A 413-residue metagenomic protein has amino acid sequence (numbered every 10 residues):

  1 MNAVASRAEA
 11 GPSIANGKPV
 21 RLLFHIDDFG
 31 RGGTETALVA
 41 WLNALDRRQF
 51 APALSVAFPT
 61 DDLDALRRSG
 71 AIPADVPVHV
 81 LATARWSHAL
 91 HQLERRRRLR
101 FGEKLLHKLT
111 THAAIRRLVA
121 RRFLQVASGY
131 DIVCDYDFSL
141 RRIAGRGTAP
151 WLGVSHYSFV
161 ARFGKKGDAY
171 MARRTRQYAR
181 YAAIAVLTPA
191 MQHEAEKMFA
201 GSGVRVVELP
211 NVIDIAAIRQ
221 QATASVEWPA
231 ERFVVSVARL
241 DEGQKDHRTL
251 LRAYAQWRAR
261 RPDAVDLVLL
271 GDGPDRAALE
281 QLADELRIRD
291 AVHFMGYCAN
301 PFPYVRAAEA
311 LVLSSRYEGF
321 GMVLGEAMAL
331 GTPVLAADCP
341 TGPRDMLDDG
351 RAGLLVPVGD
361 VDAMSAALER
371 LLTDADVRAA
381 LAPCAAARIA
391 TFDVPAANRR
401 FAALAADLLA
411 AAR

Functional and structural regions predicted by a protein language model:
E35-A40, R232, D241-Q256, P274-Q281 (+1 more regions): A conserved mid-protein helix/loop that constitutes part of the nucleotide-sugar donor-binding site
A120-A127, K166-V186: Membrane-proximal helix-turn-helix segments that form the acceptor-binding/catalytic region of lipid-linked
R142-A144, R180-V206: A short, active-site helix/loop in glycosyltransferases that binds the activated sugar's phosphate group
F163-K166, H193-E196, R205-A230, P303: Acidic anion/phosphate-binding donor-loop and adjacent secondary structure in glycosyltransferase catalytic cores
D284, A291, A363, R370 (+2 more regions): A short, well-ordered alpha-helix in the C-terminal region of glycosyltransferases
Y297, R316: Aromatic "clamp/platform" in nucleotide-sugar-dependent glycosyltransferases that forms part of the donor/acceptor
P333-A337: Short hydrophobic beta-strand element within catalytic cores of glycosyltransferases and related nucleotide-activated
D348-G350, L354-V361, E369-D376, A390: Conserved acidic donor-binding segment of nucleotide-sugar-dependent glycosyltransferases
